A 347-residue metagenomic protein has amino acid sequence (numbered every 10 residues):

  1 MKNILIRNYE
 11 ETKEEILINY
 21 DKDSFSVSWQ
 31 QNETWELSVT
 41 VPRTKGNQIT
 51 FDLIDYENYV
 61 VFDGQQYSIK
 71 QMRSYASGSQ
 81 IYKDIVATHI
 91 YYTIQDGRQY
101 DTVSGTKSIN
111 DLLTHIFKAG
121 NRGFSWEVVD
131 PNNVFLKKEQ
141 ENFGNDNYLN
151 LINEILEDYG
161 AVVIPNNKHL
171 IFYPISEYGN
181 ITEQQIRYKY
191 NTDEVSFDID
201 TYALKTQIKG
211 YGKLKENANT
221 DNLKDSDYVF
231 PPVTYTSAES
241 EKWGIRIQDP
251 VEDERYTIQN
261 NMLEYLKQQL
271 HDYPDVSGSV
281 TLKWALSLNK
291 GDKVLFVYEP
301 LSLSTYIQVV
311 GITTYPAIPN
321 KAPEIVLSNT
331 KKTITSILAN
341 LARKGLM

Functional and structural regions predicted by a protein language model:
M1-N32, R187-T201: Solvent-exposed edge beta-strands and adjacent loop segments that serve as assembly or binding interfaces
K2, Q71-I94, E127-K209, L214: Short beta-strand-centered interaction patches in the first periplasmic/extracellular domains of large envelope
K2-L5, N180-P319, K331-K332, R343-M347: Acidic, small/polar-enriched beta strand-loop surface segments
V27-K45, Q80-Y91, G210, K267-Q268 (+3 more regions): Oligomerization/assembly interface segments of phage tail-like spikes and tubes
G46-E127: Surface-exposed cap/loop segments at beta↔alpha junctions
N47-D52, P131, K283-S287: Short, surface-exposed secondary-structure edge patches
N58-V86, I164-N166, V294-A317, A322: Short beta-strand and beta-hairpin "edge-sheet" elements
I90-Y92, G105-D111, K331-M347: Cys-His-centered catalytic/binding microenvironment captured across papain-like cysteine peptidases and homologous
